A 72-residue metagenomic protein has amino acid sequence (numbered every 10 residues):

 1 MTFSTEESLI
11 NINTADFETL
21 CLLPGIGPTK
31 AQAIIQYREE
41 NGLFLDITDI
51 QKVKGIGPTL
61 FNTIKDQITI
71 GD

Functional and structural regions predicted by a protein language model:
M1-F17, D72: N-terminal, intrinsically disordered low-complexity tails/presequences enriched in Lys/Ser/Pro and small residues
T14, L45-I56: Compact, charge-rich alpha-helical regulatory domains located at protein termini
L23, N41, V53: Acidic-histidine catalytic/liganding microenvironments
I35-E39: Residue-level signature of tetratricopeptide-repeat
N41-F44, D66-D72: Short, solvent-exposed alpha-helical "recognition" segments
